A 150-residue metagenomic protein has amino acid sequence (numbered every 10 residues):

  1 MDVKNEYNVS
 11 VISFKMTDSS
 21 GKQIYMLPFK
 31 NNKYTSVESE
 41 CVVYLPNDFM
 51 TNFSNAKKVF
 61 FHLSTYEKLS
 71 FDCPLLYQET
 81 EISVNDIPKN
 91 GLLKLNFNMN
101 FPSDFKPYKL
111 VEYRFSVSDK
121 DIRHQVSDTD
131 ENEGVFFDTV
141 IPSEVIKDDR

Functional and structural regions predicted by a protein language model:
M1-T35, P142-R150: Short, compositionally biased P/S/T/A/G/V-rich stretches that sit at domain boundaries
D18-K58, K94-F97: Contiguous beta-strand segments within globular domains
K33-V37, F53-K57, K89-L93, F105-K109 (+1 more regions): Solvent-exposed loop and beta-edge segments used for protein-protein assembly and interaction
V37, C41-F49, T65-L69, M99-S103 (+1 more regions): Beta-strand elements of well-folded, non-transmembrane domains
Y44-F49, E79-K109: Short, solvent-exposed, Trp/other aromatic-anchored flexible loops in extracytoplasmic proteins
N52-L76, E112-D119: Extended low-complexity, serine/threonine- and proline-enriched intrinsically disordered segments
F60, L69-K89, V135: Solvent-exposed serine/threonine-rich low-complexity stretches and specific carbohydrate-binding patches
E81-I82, D121-R150: Short beta-strand elements
